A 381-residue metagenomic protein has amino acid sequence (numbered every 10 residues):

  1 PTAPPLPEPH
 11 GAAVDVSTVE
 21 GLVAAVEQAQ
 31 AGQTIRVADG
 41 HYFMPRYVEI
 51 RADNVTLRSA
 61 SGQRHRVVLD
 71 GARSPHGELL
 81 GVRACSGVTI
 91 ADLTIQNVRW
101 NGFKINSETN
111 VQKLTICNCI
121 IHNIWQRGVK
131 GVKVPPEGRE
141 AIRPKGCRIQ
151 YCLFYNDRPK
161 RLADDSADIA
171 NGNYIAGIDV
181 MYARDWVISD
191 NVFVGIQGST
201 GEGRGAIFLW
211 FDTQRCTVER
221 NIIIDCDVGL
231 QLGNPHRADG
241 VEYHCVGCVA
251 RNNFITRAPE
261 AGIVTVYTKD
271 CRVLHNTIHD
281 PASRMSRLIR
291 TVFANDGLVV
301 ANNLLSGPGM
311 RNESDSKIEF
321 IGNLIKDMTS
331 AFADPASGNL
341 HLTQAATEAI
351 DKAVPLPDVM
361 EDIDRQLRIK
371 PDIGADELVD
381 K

Functional and structural regions predicted by a protein language model:
A3-F43, Y47, T347, E361-D364 (+1 more regions): Acidic Gly/Asp/Thr-rich repetitive segments characteristic of extracellular carbohydrate-active and adhesion proteins
H10-V23, R36, R51-W100, K326-S330: Right-handed parallel beta-helix/beta-spiral solenoid domain characteristic of secreted/periplasmic
Q30, A52-D53, R64, A84-C85 (+21 more regions): Parallel beta-helix/beta-solenoid
N54-S61, L79-I124, R148-Y155, S189-V192: Parallel beta-helix/beta-solenoid
D70-G81, N97-E108, N123-A141, L162-V180 (+4 more regions): Extracellular beta-strand/beta-solenoid scaffold signature
R220-I224, H236-R237, E242-H341: Predominantly extracellular beta-rich ligand-binding scaffolds that present long acidic/polar faces for carbohydrate
I325-D380: C-terminal accessory segments
